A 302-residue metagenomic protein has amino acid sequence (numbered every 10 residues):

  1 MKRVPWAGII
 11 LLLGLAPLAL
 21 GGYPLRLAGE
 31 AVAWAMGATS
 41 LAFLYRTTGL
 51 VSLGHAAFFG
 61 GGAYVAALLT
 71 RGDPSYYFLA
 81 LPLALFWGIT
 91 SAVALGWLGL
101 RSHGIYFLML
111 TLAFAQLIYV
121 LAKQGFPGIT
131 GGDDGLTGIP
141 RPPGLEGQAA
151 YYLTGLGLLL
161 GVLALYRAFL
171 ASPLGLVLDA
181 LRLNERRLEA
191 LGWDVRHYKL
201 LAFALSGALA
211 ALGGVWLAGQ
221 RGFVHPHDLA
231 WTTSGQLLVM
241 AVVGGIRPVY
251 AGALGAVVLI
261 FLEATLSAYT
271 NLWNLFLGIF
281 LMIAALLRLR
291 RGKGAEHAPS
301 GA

Functional and structural regions predicted by a protein language model:
M1-L15, L181-Y198, W216, T265-A302: Cytosolic-side transmembrane-helix boundaries in multi-pass membrane proteins
M1-M36, V65, D73-A80, A149 (+1 more regions): Membrane-interfacial amphipathic/re-entrant helices at transmembrane-helix boundaries
P17-R71, L98-F107, R187-E189, G245-V249 (+1 more regions): Single transmembrane alpha-helix segments in multi-pass membrane proteins
A28, S52, V65, A92 (+11 more regions): Generic structural signal for small/hydrophobic residues in well-ordered secondary structure, especially within
D73-Q116, L254-A256: Alpha-helical transmembrane segments within multi-pass membrane transporters and channels
L81, A92, F203-R291: Transmembrane alpha-helical segments in multi-pass inner-membrane proteins
F114-L145, G175, T270, R291-H297: Extracellular/periplasmic helix-loop junction at the C-terminal end of a transmembrane helix in multi-pass membrane
E146-H225: Helix-loop-helix "hairpin" substructures at the membrane interface of multi-pass membrane proteins
